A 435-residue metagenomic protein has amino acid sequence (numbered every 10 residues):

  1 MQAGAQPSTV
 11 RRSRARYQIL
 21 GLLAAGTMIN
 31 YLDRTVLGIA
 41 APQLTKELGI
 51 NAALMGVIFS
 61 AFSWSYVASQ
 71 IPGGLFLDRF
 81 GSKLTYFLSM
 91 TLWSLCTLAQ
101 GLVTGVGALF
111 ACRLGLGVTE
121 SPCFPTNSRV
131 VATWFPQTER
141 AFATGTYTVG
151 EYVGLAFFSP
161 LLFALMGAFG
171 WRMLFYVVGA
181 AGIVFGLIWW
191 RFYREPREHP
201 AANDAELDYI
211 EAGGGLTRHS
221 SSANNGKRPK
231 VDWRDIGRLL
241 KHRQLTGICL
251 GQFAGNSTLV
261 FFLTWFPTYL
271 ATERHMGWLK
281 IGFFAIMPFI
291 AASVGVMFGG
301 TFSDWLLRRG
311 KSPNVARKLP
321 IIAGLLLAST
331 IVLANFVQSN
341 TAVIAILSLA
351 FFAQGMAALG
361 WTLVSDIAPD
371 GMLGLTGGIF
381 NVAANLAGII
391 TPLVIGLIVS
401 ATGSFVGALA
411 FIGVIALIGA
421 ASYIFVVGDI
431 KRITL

Functional and structural regions predicted by a protein language model:
L37-G38, G237-M297, A357, W361 (+2 more regions): Extracytoplasmic gate region of multi-pass secondary transporters
G49, G81, L102-A108, T119 (+4 more regions): Helix-breaking motifs and short loop linkers at transmembrane-helix boundaries and internal kinks in secondary membrane
A68-T104: Conserved MFS/SLC helix-loop-helix module at the cytosolic interface between two early adjacent transmembrane helices
L92, C96-A99, G107-G115, A345-L349: Paired small-residue
C112-Y152: Cytoplasmic helix-loop-helix junction between adjacent transmembrane helices in 12-TM secondary transporters
Y147, E151-P200: Helix-loop-helix hairpin linking two adjacent transmembrane segments in secondary transporters
V296, S365-T402: A late C-terminal transmembrane helix in Major Facilitator Superfamily
N314-G360: C-terminal transmembrane helical hairpin of 12-TM major facilitator-type secondary transporters
